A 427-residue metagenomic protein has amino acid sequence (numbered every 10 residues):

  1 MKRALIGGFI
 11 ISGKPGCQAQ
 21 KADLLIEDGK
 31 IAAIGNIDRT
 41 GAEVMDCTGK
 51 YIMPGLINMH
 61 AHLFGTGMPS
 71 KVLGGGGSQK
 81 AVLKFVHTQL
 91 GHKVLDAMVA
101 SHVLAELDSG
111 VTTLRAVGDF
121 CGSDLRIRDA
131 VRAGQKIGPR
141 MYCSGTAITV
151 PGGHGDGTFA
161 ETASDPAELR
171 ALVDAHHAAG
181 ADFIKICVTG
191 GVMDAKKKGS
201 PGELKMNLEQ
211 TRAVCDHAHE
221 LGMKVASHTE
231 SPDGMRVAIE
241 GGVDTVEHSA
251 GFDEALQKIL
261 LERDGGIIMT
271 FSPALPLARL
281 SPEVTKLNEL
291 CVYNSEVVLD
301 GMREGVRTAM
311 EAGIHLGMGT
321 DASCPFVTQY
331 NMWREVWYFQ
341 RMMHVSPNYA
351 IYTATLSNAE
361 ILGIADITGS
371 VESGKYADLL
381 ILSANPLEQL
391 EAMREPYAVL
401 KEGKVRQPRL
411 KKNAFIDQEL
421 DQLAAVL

Functional and structural regions predicted by a protein language model:
M1-A22, E27-K30, G35-I37, F85-V86 (+4 more regions): Active-site microenvironment of metallo-dependent hydrolases
I37-M53: Active-site metal-binding motif and surrounding structural segment of the metallo-beta-lactamase
Y51-A130, E209, G241: Metal-associated gating/positioning segment near the N- to mid-region
G65-L95, G145, V150-G157, G191-M206 (+1 more regions): Active-site gating loops and adjacent loop-to-helix segments of metal-dependent hydrolytic enzymes
G67-S70, A195-K196, M235-G241, P273-K286 (+3 more regions): Histidine/acidic-residue-rich catalytic or RNA/ligand-binding cores of hydrolases and nuclease-related proteins
T88-Q89, V99-D124, G138-A147, A181-A195 (+4 more regions): Divalent metal-dependent hydrolysis catalytic cores, especially in the metallo-beta-lactamase
D129-A147, P201-S227, I268-S272: Alpha-helix-loop-beta-strand connector modules within alpha/beta enzyme cores
E220, L290, D300-N385: His/Asp/Glu-enriched, well-ordered alpha-helical/loop segment that forms or immediately abuts the divalent-metal
